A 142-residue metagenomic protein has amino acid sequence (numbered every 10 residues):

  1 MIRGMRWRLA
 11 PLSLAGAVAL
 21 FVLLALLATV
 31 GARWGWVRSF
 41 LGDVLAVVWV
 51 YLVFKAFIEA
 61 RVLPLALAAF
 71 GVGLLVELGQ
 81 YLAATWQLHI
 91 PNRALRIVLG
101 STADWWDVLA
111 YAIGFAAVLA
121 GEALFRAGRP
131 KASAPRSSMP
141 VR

Functional and structural regions predicted by a protein language model:
M1-P130, P140-R142: Bulky hydrophobic segments
A134-R136: Compositionally biased, low-complexity intrinsically disordered regions
